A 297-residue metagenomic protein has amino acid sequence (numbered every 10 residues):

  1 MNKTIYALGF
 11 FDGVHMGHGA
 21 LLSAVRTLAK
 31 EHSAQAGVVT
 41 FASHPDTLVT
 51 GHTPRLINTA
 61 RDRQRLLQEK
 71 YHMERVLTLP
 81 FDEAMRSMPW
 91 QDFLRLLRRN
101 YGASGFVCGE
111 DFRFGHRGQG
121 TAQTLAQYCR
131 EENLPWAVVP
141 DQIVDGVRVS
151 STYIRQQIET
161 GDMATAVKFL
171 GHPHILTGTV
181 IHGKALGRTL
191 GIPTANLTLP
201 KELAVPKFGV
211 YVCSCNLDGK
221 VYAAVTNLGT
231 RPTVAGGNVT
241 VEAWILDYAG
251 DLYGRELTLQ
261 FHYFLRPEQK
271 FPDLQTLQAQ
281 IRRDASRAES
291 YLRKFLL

Functional and structural regions predicted by a protein language model:
N2-A60: N-terminal catalytic cores of NTP/NDP-binding nucleotidyl/phosphoryl-transfer enzymes
H15, L67, F106, A166 (+2 more regions): Residue-level signal for inorganic ion chemistry
A20, A24, D62, T165-H172 (+1 more regions): A non-catalytic, amphipathic alpha-helix used as a structural packing/dimerization or gating element in enzyme scaffolds
S33-G37, E74-R75, P135: Residues at the starts of beta-strands that form the adenosine-phosphate
V39-F41, L79-F81, V139-D141, G183: Conserved beta-strand termini and adjacent loop/short-helix elements that scaffold enzyme active sites in alpha/beta
T47-E132: N-terminal Rossmann-like or analogous alpha/beta NTP/dinucleotide-binding catalytic cores that position adenine
C129-G229: Glycine-rich, Lys/Arg-enriched anion-binding loops that position phosphate/diphosphate groups for phosphoryl
G183-L297: Phosphate/ribose-recognition catalytic cores of enzymes acting on nucleotide-derived substrates
